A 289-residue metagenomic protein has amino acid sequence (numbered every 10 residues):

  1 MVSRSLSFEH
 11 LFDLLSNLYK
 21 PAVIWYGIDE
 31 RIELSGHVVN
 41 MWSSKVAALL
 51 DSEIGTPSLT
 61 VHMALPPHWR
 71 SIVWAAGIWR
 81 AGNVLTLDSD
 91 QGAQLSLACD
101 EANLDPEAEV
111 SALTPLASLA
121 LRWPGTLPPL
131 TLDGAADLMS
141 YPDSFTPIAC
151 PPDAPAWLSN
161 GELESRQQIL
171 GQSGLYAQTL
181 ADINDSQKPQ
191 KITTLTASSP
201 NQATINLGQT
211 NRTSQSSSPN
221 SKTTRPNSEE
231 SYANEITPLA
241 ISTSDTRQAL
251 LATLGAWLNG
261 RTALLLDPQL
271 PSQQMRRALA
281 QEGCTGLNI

Functional and structural regions predicted by a protein language model:
M1-D13, S221, S228, Y232-A233 (+1 more regions): Short, low-complexity, intrinsically disordered N-terminal peptides in bacterial proteins
M1-P21, E33, A47, D51 (+3 more regions): Extreme N-terminal leader/targeting regions
V2-I24, L138-A156, L170-A177: AMP-binding/adenylate-forming domain of the ANL superfamily
V23-I54, A76, C150-P189, T194-S198 (+2 more regions): Conserved AMP-binding/adenylate-forming core of the ANL superfamily
L49-V84, D88, A181-N201, N206-L207 (+1 more regions): Conserved AMP-binding/adenylate-forming
V84-P106, L119-L132, Y176-N184, Y232-E235 (+1 more regions): Conserved ATP-dependent adenylate/AMP-binding module captured primarily in the ANL superfamily
D105-S165, Q281, T285-N288: Preference for solvent-exposed, low-hydrophobicity sequence contexts
L132, L138, I148, G161-Y176 (+3 more regions): Intrinsically disordered, low-complexity segments enriched in Gly and acidic/Ser/Thr residues that form flexible
